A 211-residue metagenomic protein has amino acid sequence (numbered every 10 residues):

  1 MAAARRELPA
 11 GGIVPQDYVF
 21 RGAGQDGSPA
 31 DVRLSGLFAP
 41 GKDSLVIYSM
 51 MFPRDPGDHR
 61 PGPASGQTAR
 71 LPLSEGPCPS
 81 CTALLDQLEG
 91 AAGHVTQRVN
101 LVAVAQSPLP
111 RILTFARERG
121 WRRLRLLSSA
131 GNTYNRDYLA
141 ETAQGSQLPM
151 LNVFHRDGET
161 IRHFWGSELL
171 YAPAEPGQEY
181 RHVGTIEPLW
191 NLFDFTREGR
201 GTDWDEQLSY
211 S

Functional and structural regions predicted by a protein language model:
M1-G93, Q97, T114-R117, N132-S211: Non-globular targeting/processing and membrane-anchoring segments
N100-S128: Conserved segment of the thioredoxin-like fold in thiol-based oxidoreductases
